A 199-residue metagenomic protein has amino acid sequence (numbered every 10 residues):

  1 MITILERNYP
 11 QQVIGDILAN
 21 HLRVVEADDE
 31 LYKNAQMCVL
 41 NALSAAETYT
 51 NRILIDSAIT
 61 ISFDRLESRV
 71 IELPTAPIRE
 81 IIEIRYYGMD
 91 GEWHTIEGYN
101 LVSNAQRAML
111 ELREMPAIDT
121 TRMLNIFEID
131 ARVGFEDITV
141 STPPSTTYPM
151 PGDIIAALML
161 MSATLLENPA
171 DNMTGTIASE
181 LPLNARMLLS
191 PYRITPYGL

Functional and structural regions predicted by a protein language model:
M1-L199: Divalent metal-cofactor coordination and adjacent catalytic microenvironments
